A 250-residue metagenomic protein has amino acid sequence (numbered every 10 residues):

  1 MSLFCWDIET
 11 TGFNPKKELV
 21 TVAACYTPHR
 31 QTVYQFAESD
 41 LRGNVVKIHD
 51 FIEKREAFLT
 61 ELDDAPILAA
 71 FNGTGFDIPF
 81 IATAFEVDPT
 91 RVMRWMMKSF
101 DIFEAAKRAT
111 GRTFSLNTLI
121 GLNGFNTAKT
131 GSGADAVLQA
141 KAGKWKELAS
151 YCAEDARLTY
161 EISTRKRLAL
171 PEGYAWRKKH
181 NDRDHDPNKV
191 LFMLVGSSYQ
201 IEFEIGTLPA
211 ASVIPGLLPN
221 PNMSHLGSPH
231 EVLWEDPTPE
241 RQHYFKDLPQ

Functional and structural regions predicted by a protein language model:
M1-Q250: DEDD superfamily 3′-5′ metal-dependent exonuclease/proofreading module
